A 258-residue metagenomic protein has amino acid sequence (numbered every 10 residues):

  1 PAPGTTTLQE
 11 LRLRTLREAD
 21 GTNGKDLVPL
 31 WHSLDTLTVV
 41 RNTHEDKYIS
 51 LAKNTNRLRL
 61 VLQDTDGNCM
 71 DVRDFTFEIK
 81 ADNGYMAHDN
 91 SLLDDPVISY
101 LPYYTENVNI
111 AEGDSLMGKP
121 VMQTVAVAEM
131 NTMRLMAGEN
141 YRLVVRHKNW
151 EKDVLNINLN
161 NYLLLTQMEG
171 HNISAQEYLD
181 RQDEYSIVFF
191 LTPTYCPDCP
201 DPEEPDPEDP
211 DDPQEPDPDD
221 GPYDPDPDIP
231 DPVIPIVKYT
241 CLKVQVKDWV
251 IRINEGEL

Functional and structural regions predicted by a protein language model:
P1-N56: Short, low-hydrophobicity acidic/polar segments
P1-P3, D71-H171, N254-L258: Tryptophan-paired
D35-T36, T65, S115, V154: Coil residues (strongly favoring Ser/Thr
R41-T43, S50-N54, C69-D71, L135-A137 (+1 more regions): Solvent-exposed loop and beta-edge segments used for protein-protein assembly and interaction
D46-Y48, R57-V61, T76, R142-V144: Beta-strand secondary-structure signal
V61-M70: Structural motif
T65, F75, K247-W249: Generic beta-strand hydrophobic packing signal
M136-L258: Hydrophilic extracytoplasmic domains
